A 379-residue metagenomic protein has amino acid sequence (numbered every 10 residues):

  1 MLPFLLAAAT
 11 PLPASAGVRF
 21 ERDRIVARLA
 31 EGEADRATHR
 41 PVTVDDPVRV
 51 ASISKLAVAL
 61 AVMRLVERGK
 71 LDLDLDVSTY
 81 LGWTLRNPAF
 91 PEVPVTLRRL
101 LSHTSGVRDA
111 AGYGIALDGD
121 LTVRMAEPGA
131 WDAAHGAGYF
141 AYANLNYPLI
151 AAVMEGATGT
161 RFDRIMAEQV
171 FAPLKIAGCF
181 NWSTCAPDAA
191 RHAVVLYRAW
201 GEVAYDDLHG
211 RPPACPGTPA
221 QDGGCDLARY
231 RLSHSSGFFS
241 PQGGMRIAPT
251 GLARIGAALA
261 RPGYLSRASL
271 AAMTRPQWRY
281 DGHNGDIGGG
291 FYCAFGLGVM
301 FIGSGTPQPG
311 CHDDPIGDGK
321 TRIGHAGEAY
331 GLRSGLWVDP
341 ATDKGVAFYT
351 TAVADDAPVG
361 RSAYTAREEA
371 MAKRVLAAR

Functional and structural regions predicted by a protein language model:
M1-F4: Bacterial N-terminal signal peptides
A9-L12, G327-Y330: Short loop/turn motifs at secondary-structure junctions and domain boundaries
T10-V48, K70, V123: Short, conserved catalytic-motif segment at the N-terminal edge
P13, T38-R99, D132-L145, S240-G243 (+1 more regions): Short active-site loop at a secondary-structure junction that contains or immediately precedes the catalytic residue(s)
V18, R99-S102, G335-W337, G345-Y349: Structural recognition of the beta-strand scaffold that forms the well-ordered cores of secreted hydrolase catalytic
D35, P88-K320: Short, surface-exposed loop or secondary-structure junction motifs that flank catalytic or metal-binding residues
T274-G285, S304, A354-R379: Short, gly/Ser/Thr-rich active-site loops of penicillin-recognizing serine hydrolases
G324, L332-T342: Short, surface-exposed beta-strand/loop micro-motifs that present aromatic residues
